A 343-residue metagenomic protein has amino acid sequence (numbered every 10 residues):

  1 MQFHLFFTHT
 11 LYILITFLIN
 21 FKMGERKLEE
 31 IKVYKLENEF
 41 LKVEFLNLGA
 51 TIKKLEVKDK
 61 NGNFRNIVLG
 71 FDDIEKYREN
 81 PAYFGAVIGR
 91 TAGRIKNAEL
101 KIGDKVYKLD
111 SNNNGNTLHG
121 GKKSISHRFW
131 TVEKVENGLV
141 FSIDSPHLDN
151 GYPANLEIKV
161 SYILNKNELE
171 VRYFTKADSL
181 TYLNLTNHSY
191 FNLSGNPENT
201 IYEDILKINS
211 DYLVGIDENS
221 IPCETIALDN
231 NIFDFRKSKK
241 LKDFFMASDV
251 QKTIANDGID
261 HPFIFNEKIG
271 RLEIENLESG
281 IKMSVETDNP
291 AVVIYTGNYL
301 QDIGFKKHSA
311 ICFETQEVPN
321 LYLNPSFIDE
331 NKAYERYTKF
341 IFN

Functional and structural regions predicted by a protein language model:
M1-R26: N-terminal amphipathic/basic-hydrophobic helices that include classical n-h-c signal peptides and signal-anchor
M23-N343: An exposed, glycine/acidic-rich loop-and-rim segment of catalytic or binding clefts
